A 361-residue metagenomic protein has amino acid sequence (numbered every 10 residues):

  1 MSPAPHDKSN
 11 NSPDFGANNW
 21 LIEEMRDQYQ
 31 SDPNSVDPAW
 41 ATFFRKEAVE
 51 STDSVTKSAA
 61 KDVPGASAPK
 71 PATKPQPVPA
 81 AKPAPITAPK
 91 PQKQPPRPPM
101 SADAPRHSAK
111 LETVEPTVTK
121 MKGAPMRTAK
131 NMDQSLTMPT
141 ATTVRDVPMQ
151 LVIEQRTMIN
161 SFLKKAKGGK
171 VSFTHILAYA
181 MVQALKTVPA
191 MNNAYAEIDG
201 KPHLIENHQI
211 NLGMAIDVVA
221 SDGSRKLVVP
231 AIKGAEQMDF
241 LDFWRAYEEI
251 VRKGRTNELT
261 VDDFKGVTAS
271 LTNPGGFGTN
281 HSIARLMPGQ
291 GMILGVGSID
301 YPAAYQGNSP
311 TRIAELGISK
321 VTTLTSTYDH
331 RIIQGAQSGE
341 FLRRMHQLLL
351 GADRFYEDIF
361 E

Functional and structural regions predicted by a protein language model:
S2-N10, D14-F15, D32, P38-T42 (+3 more regions): C-terminal catalytic/motor cores of large multi-domain enzyme assemblies
P5, T52-A66, K70-K74, V78-P85: Extended, charge-enriched "interface" segments that sit outside catalytic cores
A17-E23: Phosphopantetheine-attachment site and its flanking helix in carrier
N19, E47-A48, M345: Prokaryotic Sec-type signal peptides and long signal-anchor helices with extended Leu/Ile/Val-rich h-regions
R26-D27: Amphipathic alpha-helical segments within well-ordered protein domains
S31-S67: Intrinsically disordered, low-complexity glycine/proline-rich and charged
